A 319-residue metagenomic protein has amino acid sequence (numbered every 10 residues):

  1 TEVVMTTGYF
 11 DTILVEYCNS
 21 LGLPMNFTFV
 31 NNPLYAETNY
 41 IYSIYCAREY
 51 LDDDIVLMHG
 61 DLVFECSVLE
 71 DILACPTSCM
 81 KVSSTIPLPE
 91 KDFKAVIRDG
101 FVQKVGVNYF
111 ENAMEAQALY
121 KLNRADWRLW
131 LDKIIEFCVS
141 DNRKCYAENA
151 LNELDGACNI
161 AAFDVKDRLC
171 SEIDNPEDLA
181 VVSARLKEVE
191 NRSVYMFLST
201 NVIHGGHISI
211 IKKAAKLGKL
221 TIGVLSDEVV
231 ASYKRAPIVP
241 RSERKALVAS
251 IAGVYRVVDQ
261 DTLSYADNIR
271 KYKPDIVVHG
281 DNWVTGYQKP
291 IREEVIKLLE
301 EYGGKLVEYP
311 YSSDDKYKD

Functional and structural regions predicted by a protein language model:
T1-D54: Conserved N-terminal catalytic core of the sugar/cofactor nucleotidyltransferase
E2-V3, N26, D54, S78 (+3 more regions): Residues at the starts of beta-strands that form the adenosine-phosphate
Y35-N39, P87-L88, R168-S171, L263-N268 (+1 more regions): A short acidic, often aromatic-flanked loop/helix-cap motif at beta-alpha or helix-coil junctions that lines enzyme
D53-V63: Short beta-strand-to-loop acidic/aromatic patch adjacent to the donor-nucleotide binding site
V63-E65, I203: Hydrophobic/aromatic residue at the end of a short beta strand that borders the catalytic acidic motif
E65-D141: Conserved core of the sugar-phosphate nucleotidyltransferase
E115-N191: Conserved alpha/beta core of the MobA/IspD/sugar-nucleotide pyrophosphorylase nucleotidyltransferase superfamily
K187-D319: Nucleotidyltransferase catalytic core that binds NTPs
